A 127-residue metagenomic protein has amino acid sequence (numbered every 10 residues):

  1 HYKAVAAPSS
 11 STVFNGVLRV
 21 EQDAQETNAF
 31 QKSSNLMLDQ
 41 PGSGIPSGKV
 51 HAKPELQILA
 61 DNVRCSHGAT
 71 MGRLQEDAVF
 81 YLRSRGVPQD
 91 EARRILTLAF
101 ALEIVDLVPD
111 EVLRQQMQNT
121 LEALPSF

Functional and structural regions predicted by a protein language model:
H1-F127: Active-site gating/interface segments in enzymes
